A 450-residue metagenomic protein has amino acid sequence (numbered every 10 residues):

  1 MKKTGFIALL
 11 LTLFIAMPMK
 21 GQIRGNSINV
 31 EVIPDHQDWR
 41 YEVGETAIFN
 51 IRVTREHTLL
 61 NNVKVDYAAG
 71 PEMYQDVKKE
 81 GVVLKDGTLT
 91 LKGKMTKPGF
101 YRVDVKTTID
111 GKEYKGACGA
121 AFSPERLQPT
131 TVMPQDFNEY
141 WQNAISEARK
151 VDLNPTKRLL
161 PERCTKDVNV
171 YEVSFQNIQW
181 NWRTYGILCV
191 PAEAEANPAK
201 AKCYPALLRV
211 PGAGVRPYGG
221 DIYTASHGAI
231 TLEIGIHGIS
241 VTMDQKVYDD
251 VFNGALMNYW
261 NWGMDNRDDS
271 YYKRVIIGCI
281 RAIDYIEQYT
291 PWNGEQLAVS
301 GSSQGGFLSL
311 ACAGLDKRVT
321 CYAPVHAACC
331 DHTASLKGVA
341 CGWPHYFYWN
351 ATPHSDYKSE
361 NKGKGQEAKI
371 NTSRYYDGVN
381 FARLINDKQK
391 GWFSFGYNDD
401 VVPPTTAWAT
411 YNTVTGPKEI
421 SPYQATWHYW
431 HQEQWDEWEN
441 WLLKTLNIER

Functional and structural regions predicted by a protein language model:
Q22-V30: Proline/serine/threonine-rich low-complexity linkers at boundaries of modular beta-sandwich domains
D35-W39, R149-A201: N-terminal cap/lid segment of alpha/beta-hydrolase-fold proteins
N197, A201-K202, M257-S303: Gly/Ser-rich "nucleophile elbow"/oxyanion-hole loop immediately N-terminal to the catalytic nucleophile in hydrolases
K202, V215-I277, A334-C341: Cap/lid segment of the alpha/beta-hydrolase catalytic domain
G306, L310-K364, P422, W430: Hydrolase active-site cap/lid region
G365-A382: Active-site nucleophile elbow and catalytic-triad environment of alpha/beta-hydrolase enzymes
I385, G391-F395: Short beta-strand/loop motif that positions the catalytic acidic residue of the alpha/beta-hydrolase fold
V401-R450: C-terminal catalytic histidine-bearing segment of alpha/beta-hydrolase fold enzymes
